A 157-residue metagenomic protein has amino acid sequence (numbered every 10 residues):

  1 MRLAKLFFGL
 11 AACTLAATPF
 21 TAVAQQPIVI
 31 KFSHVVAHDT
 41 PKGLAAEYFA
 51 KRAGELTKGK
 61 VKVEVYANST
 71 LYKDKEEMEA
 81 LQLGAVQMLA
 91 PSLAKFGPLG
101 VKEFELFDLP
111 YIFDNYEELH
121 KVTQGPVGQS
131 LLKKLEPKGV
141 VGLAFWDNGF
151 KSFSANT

Functional and structural regions predicted by a protein language model:
M1-L10: Bacterial N-terminal signal peptides that target proteins for export
G9-T18: Bacterial N-terminal signal peptides
F20-S33, G54-K62, E136: Immediate post-signal peptide segment of exported/extracytoplasmic ligand-binding proteins
I28, K62, S69, K73 (+2 more regions): N-terminal glycine-rich cofactor-binding segment that shapes the pocket for flavin-like pterin cofactors
K31-Y48, N68-K73: Extracytoplasmic "Venus flytrap"
D39-E64, P126: Short, polar/charged alpha-helical segment
A50-K51, E79-Q82, Q87-M88, S92-T157: Contiguous mixed-secondary-structure segments that line small-molecule binding/active-site clefts of soluble domains
V65-E79, N148: Short helix-initiation/N-cap motifs at beta->coil->alpha
